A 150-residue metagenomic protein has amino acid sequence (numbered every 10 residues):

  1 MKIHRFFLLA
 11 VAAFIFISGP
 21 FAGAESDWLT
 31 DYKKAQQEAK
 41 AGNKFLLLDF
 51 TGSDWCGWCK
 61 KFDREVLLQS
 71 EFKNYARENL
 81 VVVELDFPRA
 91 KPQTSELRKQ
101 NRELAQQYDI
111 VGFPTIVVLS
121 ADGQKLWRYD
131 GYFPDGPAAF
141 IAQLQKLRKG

Functional and structural regions predicted by a protein language model:
M1-A10: Bacterial N-terminal signal peptides that target proteins for export
L9-S18: Bacterial N-terminal signal peptides
G19-E25: Sec/Tat signal peptide C-region and signal peptidase I cleavage site
W28-L29, L68-K99: Thiol-based oxidoreductase modules, predominantly thioredoxin-like and allied folds used for disulfide exchange
W28-L46, A76: A short beta-strand-turn-helix
N43-L46, T51-W55, G112: Short pre-active-site segment immediately N-terminal to redox-active cysteine/selenocysteine motifs in thiol-based
T51-L67: Conserved redox-active cysteine motifs that mediate thiol-disulfide chemistry, especially di-cysteine Cys-X(1-2)-Cys
E65-L67, E103-G150: Non-catalytic, surface beta->alpha helical segment in thiol-disulfide oxidoreductase systems
